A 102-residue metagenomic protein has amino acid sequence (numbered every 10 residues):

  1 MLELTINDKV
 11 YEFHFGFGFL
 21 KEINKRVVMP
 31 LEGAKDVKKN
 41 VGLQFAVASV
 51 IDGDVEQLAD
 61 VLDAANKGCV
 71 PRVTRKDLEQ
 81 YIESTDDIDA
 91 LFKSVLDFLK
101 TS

Functional and structural regions predicted by a protein language model:
M1-V10, L31-A48, E56, K67-S102: Charged interaction scaffolds used for protein-protein
F13-F15: Short capping micro-motif at the N-terminus of alpha-helices
F17-D36: Short, surface-exposed, low-complexity cationic segments
V55, A59-D63: An amphipathic alpha-helix signature
